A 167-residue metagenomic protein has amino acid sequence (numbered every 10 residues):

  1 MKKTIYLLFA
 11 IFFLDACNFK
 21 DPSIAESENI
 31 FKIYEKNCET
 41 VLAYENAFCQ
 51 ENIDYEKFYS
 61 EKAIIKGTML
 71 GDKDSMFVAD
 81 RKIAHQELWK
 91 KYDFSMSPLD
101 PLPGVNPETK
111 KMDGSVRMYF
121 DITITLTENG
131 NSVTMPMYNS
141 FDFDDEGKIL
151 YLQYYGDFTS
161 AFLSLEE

Functional and structural regions predicted by a protein language model:
T4-L14: Sec-dependent N-terminal signal peptides
C17-C49, I53: Short, low-complexity N-terminal intrinsically disordered segments enriched in polar/charged residues
N52-I53, K57-G114: A solvent-exposed, acidic/Ser-Thr-rich amphipathic alpha-helical stretch
K57-S60, F141-I149: Short, solvent-exposed coil/turn segments at beta-strand boundaries
R117-E146: Exposed beta-sheet edge and beta->alpha loop/turn motif
L150-E167: Low-complexity, intrinsically disordered terminal/linker segments enriched in charged and Gly/Pro repeats
